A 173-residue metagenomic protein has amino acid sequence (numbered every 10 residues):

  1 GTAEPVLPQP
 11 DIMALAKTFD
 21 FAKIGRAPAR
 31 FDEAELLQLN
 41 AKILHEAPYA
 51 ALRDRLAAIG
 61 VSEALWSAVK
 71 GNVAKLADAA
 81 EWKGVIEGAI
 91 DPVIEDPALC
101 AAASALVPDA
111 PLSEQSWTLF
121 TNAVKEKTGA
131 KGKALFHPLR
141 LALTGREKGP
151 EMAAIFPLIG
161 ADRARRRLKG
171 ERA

Functional and structural regions predicted by a protein language model:
G1-A173: Conserved nucleotide- and phosphate/pyrophosphate-binding catalytic cores in adenylate/nucleotidyl-handling enzymes
